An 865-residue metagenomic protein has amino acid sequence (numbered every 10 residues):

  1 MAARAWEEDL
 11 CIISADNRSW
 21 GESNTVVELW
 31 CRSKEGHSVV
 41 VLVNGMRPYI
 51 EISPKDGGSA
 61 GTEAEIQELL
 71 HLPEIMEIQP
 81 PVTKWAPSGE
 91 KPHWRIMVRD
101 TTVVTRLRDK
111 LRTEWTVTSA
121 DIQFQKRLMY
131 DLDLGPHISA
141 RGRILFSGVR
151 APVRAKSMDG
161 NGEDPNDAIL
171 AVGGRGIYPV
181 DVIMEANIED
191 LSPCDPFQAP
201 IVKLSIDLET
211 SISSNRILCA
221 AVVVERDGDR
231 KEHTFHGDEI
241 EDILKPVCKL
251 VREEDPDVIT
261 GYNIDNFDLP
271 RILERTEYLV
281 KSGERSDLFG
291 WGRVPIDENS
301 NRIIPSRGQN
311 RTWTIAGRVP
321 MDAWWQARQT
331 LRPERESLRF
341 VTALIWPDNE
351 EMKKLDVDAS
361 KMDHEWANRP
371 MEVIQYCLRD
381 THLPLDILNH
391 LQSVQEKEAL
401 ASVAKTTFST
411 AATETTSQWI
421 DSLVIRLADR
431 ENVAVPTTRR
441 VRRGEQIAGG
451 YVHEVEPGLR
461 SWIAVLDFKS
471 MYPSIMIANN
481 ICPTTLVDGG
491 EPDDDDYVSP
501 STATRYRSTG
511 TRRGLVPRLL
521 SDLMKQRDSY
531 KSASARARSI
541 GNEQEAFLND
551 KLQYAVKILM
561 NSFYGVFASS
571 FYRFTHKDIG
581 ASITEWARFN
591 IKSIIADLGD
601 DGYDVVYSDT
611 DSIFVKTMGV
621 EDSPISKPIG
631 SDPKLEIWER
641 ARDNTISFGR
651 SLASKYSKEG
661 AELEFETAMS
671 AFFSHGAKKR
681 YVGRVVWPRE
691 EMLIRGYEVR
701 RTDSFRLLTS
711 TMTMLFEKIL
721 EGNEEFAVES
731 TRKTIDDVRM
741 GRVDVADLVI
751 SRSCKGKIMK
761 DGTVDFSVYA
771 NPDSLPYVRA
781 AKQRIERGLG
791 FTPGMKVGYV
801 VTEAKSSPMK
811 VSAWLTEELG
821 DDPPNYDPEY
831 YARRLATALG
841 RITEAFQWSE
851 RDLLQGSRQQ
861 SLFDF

Functional and structural regions predicted by a protein language model:
A2-E74, P179-T260, E274, L279: Conserved RNase H-like, two-metal-ion catalytic cores of nucleic-acid enzymes
A2-R4, W85-P196: N-terminal accessory regions of nucleic-acid-interacting proteins
A2-W6, P136, A140-D167, S360-N479 (+6 more regions): Common nucleic-acid-contacting/processivity interface regions adjacent to the catalytic cores of nucleic-acid enzymes
E232, I259, L269, Y278-T381: Active-site-proximal helix-loop-helix substrate-binding element of RNase H-like nuclease domains
D268-Y278, K469-P483: Short active-site loop/helix that positions an aromatic residue
E350, N590-T610, V615: Active-site palm subdomain of RNA-directed nucleic acid polymerases
I613-T645: Catalytic palm subdomain of template-directed nucleic-acid polymerases, centered on the conserved carboxylate motif
R642-F865: C-terminal, non-catalytic extensions of nucleic-acid polymerases
